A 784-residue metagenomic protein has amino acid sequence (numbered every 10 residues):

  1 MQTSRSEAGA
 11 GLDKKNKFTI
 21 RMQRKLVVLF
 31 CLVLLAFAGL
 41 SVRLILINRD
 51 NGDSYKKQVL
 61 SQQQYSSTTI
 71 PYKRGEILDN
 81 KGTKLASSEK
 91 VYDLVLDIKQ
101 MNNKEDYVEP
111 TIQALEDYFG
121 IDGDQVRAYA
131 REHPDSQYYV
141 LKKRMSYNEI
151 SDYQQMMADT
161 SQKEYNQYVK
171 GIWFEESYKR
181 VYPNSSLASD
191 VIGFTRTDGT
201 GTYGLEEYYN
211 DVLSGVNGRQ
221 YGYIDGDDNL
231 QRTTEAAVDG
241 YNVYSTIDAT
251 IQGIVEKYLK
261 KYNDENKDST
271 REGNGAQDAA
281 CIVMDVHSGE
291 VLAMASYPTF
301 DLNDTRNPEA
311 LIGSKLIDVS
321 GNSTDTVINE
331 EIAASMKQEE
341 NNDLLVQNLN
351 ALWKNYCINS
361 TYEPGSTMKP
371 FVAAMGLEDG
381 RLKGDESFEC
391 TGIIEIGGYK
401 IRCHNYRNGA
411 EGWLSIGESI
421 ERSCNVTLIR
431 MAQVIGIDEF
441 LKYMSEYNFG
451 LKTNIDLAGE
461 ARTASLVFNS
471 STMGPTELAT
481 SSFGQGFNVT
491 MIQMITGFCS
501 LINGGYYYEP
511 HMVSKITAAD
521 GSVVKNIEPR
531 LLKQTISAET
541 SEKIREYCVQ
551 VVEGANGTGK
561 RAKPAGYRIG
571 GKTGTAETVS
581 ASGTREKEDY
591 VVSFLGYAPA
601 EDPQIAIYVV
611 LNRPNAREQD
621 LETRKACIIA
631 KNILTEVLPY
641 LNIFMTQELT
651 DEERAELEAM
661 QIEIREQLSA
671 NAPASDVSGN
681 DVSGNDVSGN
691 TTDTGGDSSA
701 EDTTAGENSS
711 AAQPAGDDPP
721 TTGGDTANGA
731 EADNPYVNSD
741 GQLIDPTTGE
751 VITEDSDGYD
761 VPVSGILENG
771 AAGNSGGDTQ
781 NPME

Functional and structural regions predicted by a protein language model:
M1-I332, T361, D438-E446, P564 (+10 more regions): Periplasmic/cell-envelope proteins involved in peptidoglycan metabolism and beta-lactam response
T3-R5, A86, Y92, I224-A236 (+6 more regions): Beta-lactam-recognizing serine transpeptidase/beta-lactamase-like catalytic domain environment
G120-D122, L382-K383, G450, F644 (+1 more regions): Short coil/loop linkers at secondary-structure junctions
Y139-M156, W173-D190, F194, N242 (+7 more regions): Conserved SxxK-family serine transpeptidase/carboxypeptidase catalytic domain of penicillin-binding proteins
D681, D686, T704, D718-T721 (+4 more regions): Short, compositionally stereotyped local motifs that mark structural "simplifiers"
G729-E731, Y736: N-terminal low-complexity, Pro/Thr/Ser-rich intrinsically disordered segments that act as propeptides or flexible
